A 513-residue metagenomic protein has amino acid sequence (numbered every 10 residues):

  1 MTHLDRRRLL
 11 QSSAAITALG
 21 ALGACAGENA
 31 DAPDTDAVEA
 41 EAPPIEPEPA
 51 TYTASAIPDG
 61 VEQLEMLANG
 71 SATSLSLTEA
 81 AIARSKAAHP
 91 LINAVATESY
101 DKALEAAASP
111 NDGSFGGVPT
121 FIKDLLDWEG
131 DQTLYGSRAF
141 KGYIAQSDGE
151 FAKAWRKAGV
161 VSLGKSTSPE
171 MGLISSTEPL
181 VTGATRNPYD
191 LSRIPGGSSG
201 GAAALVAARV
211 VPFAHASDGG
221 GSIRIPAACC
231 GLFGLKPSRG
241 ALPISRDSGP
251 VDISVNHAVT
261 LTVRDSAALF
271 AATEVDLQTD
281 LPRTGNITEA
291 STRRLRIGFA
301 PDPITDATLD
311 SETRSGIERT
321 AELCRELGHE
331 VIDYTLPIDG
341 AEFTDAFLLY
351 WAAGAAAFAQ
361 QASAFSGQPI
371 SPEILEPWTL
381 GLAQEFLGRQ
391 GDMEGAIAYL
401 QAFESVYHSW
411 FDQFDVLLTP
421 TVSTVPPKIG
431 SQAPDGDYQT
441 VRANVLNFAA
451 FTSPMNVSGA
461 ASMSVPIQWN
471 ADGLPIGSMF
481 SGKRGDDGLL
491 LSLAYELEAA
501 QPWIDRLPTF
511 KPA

Functional and structural regions predicted by a protein language model:
T2-K102, E322-G328, R506-A513: An N-terminal boundary/leader segment
E39-E41, I45-E48, K236-T320, Q361 (+1 more regions): A short helix-breaking turn/cap at a secondary-structure junction
G70, K157, V211-P212, A267 (+2 more regions): Glycine-rich, small-residue loops and helix-cap segments that act as flexible hinges at active-site edges
S71-E79, A108, L309-L336, A359-P369 (+1 more regions): Acyltransferase
A81, S266, I297, C324 (+1 more regions): Residue-level signal for inorganic ion chemistry
A103, P110-L180: Acidic/His- and Gly-rich active-site-bordering loop/insert found across diverse amide/peptide-bond hydrolases
F115-R138, S291-A300, A352-H408, P420 (+2 more regions): Short helix-loop capping/hinge segments that flank enzyme active sites or metal/cofactor-binding pockets
S147-F270, N456-Q468, D472-G477: Short glycine/serine-rich loop segments
